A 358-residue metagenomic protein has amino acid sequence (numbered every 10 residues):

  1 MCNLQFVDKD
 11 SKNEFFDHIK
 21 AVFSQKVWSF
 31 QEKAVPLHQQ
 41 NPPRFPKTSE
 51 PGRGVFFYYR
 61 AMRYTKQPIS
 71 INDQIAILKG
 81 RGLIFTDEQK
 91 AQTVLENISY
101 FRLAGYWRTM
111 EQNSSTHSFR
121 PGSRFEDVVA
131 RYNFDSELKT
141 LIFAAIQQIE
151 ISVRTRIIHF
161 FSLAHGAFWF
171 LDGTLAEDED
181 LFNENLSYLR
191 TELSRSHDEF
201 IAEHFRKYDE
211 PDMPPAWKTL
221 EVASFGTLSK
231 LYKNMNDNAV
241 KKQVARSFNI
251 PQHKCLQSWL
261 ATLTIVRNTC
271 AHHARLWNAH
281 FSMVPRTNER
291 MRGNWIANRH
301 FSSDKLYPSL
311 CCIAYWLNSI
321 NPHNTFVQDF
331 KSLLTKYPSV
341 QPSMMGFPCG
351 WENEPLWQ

Functional and structural regions predicted by a protein language model:
M1, E14, R267-C270: Generic low-polarity alpha-helical segments
M1-C2, K9, V22, K139 (+2 more regions): N-terminal hydrophobic alpha-helix used for membrane targeting or insertion
N3-Q5, D10, F15-H18, F23-S29 (+4 more regions): Short, positively charged and aromatic/hydrophobic N-terminal segments
H38-N41: Proline/serine/threonine-rich, low-complexity intrinsically disordered regions
P43-Q358: Long, contiguous internal "core" modules enriched in hydrophobic/ aromatic residues
